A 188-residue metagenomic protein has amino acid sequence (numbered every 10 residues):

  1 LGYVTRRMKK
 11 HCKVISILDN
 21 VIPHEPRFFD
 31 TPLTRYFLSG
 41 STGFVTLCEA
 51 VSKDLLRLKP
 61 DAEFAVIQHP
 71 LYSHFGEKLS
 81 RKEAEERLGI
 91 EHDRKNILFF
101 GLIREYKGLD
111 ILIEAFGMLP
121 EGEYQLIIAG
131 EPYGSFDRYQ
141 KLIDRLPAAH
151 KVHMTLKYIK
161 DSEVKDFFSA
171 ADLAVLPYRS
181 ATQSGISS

Functional and structural regions predicted by a protein language model:
C12-F28, G43: A short, histidine- and acid-enriched strand-loop-helix "catalytic/donor-clamping" loop that lines the nucleotide-sugar
S39, I159-A171, S188: Short acidic alpha-helix that forms the nucleotide-activated donor recognition element in Leloir-type transferases
S39-L79: Donor nucleotide-sugar binding/catalytic pocket of nucleotide-sugar-dependent glycosyltransferases
G76-I90: A short helix/loop element that forms part of the nucleotide-sugar donor recognition site in Leloir-type
E91-K107, I113-F116, L126-I127: Conserved donor-binding/catalytic core segment of Leloir-type glycosyltransferases
F100, Q125-Q140, L156-K157: Glycosyltransferase donor-sugar binding loop
D137-K165: Nucleotide-activated donor-binding/catalytic signature segment of Leloir-type glycosyltransferases, i.e., the conserved
D166-S184: Acidic donor-binding loop of glycosyltransferase active sites
